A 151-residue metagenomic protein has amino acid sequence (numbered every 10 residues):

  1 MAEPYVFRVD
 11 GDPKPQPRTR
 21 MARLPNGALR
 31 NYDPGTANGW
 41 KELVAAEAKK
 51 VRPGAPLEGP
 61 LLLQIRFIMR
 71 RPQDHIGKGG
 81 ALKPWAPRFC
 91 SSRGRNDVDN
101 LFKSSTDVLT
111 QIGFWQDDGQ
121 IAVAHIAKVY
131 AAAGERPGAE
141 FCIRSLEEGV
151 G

Functional and structural regions predicted by a protein language model:
M1-G151: Acidic, proline/glycine-enriched N-terminal capping motif
